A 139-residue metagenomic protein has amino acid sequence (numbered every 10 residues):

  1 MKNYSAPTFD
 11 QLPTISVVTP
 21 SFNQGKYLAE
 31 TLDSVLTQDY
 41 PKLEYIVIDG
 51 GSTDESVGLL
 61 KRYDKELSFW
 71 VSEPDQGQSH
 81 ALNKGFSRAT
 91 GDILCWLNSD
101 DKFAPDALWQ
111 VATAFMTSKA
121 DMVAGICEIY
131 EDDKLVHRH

Functional and structural regions predicted by a protein language model:
M1-L36: N-proximal low-complexity "stem/linker" segments adjacent to membrane-targeting elements
T19, K42-G51, V71-P74: Short beta-strand/loop segment that forms part of the nucleotide-sugar
K26-A29, D54-R62, K102, D106: Acidic helix N-cap motif at the loop->helix transition within catalytic regions of sugar-transfer enzymes
S34, D49-G58, N98: A conserved acidic beta->alpha catalytic loop
G50, Q76, D101-K102, C127-I129: Acidic metal-phosphate-binding loop of nucleotide-sugar-dependent transferases
E73-A89: Glycine-rich, basic loop-to-helix element that forms the pyrophosphate-binding segment of sugar-nucleotide handling
L94: Short aromatic/hydrophobic "clamp" motif used to bind/position activated sugar donors
D106-H137: Conserved donor NDP-sugar-binding/catalytic core segment of glycosyltransferases
